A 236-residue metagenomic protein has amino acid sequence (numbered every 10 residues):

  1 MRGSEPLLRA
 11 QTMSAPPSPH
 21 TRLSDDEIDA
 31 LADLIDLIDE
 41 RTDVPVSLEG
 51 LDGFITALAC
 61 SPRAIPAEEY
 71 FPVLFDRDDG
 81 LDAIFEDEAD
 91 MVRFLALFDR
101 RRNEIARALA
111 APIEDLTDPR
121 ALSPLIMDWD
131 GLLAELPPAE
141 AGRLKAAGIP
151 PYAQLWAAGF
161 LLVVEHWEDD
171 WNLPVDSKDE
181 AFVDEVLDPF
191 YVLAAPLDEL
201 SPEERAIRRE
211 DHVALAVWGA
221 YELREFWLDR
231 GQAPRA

Functional and structural regions predicted by a protein language model:
R2-A157, L161-A236: Domain-length accessory/inserted modules outside core catalytic folds
